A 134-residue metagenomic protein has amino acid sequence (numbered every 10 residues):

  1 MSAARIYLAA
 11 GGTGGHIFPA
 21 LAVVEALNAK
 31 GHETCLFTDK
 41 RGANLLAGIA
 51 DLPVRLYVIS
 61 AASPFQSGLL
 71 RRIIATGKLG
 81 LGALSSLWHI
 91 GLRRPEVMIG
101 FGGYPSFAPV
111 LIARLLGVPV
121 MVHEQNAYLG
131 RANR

Functional and structural regions predicted by a protein language model:
S2, E33, R41, P53-R55 (+1 more regions): Active-site-proximal region of nucleotide-activated glycan assembly enzymes, centered on histidine/acidic-rich loops
A3-G11, N28-K78: Conserved nucleotide-sugar phosphate-binding/catalytic loop shared by glycosyltransferases and other
Y7, C35, M98-I99, M121: Structural detector of well-ordered beta-strand residues that form the stable sheet scaffold of enzyme domains
L8-L21: A short, glycine/small-residue-rich beta-strand->loop->alpha-helix junction that serves as a flexible
V24, N28, R114: Gly/Ala-rich phosphate-binding loop of Rossmann-like dinucleotide-binding domains, activating on the conserved
R41-L46, P95-L116: An aromatic- and histidine-rich active-site surface loop
V58-A62, F101, V122-N126: Short beta->alpha connector loops at strand-helix junctions that form conserved, small/polar/Pro-enriched
F65-V97, F107, L115: An amphipathic, basic-hydrophobic alpha-helix
